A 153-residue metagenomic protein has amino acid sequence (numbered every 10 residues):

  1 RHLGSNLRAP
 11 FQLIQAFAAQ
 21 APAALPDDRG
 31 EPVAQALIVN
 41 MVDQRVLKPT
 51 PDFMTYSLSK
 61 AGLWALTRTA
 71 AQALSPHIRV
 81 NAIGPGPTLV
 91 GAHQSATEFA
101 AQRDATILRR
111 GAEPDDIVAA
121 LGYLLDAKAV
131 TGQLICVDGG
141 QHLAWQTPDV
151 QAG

Functional and structural regions predicted by a protein language model:
R1-Q12, V39, Y56, L63 (+2 more regions): Catalytic Tyr-X3-Lys loop
G4-V33, A71-Q72, P76, G122 (+1 more regions): Amphipathic alpha-helical dimer-interface segment in Rossmann-like NAD(P)H-dependent oxidoreductases
N6, N40, N81-P85: Rossmann-fold scaffold of SDR-type NAD(P)-dependent oxidoreductases
P22-G62, T67-S75, P87, Q141: Catalytic loop of short-chain dehydrogenase/reductase
W64, L74-T88, V130-V137: Conserved Rossmann-fold SDR core element
G84-A96, Q146: Short beta-loop-alpha junction of Rossmann-like oxidoreductase domains
E98-D116: Catalytic Tyr-x(3-8)-Lys segment
E113-V137, H142-L143: C-terminal substrate-recognition "lid" of short-chain dehydrogenase/reductases
